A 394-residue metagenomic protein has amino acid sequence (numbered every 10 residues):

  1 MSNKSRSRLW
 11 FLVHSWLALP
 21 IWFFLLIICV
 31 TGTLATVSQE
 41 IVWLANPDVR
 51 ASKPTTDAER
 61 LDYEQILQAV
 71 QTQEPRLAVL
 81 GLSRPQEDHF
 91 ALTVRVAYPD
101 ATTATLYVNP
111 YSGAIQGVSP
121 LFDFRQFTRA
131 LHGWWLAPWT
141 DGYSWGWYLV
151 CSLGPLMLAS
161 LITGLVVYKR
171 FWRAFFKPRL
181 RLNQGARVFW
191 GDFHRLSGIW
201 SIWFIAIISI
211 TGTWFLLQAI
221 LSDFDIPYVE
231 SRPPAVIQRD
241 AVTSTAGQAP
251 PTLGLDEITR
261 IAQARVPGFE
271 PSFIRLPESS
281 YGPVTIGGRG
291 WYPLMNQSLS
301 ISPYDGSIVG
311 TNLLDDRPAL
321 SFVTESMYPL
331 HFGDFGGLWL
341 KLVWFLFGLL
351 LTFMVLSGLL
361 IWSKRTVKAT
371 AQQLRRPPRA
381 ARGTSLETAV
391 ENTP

Functional and structural regions predicted by a protein language model:
M1-P394: Conserved histidines in hydrophobic membrane contexts and catalytic metal-binding motifs
